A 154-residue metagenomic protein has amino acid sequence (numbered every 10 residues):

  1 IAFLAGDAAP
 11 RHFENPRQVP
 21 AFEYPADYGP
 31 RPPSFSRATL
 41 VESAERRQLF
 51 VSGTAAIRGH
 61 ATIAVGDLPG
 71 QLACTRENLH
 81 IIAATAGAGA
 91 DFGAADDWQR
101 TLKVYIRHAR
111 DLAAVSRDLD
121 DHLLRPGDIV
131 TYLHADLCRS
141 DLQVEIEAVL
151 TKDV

Functional and structural regions predicted by a protein language model:
I1-V154: N-terminal presequence-like segments and the immediate start of the first folded domain
